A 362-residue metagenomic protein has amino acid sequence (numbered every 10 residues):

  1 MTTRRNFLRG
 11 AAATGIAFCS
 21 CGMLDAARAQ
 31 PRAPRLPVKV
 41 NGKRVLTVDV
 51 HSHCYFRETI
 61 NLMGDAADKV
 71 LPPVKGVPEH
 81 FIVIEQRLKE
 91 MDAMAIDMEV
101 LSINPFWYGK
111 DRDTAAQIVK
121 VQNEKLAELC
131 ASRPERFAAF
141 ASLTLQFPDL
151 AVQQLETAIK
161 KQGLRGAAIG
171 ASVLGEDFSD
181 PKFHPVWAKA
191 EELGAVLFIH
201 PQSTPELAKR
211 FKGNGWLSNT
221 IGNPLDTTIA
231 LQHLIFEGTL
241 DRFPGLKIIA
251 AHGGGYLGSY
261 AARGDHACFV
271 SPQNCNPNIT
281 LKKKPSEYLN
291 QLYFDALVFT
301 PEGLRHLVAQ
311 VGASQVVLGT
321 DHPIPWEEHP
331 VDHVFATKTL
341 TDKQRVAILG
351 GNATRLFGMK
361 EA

Functional and structural regions predicted by a protein language model:
T2-A26, P31-L46, V50, F56-M98 (+7 more regions): Mid-to-C-terminal alpha-helical segments outside catalytic/metal-binding sites
R44, H53-F81, P205-T227, G264-L289: Active-site gating loops and adjacent loop-to-helix segments of metal-dependent hydrolytic enzymes
V48-S52, E99-L101, A139-A141, A167-I169 (+4 more regions): Hydrophobic faces of well-ordered beta-strands that scaffold small-molecule active sites in alpha/beta enzyme cores
Y55-R57, W107-G109, Q146-F147, G175 (+4 more regions): Active-site environment of divalent metal-dependent phosphoester hydrolases
V70, P134-A139, L164-R165, P244 (+2 more regions): Short, surface-exposed connector motifs at secondary-structure boundaries
D97-E237: Active-site gating/metal-coordination segments in enzymes
K125-R133, T157, K161, P185 (+7 more regions): Alpha-helical structural signal in soluble globular domains
L234-I249: Active-site region of glycoside hydrolase catalytic domains
